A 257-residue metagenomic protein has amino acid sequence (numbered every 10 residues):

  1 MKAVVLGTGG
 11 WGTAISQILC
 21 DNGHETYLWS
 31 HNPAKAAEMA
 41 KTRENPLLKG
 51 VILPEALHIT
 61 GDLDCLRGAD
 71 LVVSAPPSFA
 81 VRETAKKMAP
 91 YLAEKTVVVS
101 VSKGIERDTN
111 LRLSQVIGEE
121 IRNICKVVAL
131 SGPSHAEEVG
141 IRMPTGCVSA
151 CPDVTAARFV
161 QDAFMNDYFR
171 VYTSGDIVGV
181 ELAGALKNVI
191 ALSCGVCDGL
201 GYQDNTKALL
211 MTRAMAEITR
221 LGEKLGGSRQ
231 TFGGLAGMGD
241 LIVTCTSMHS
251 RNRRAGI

Functional and structural regions predicted by a protein language model:
M1-I52, H58-G61, K87: NAD(P)+-binding Rossmann beta1-loop-alpha1 motif at the extreme N-terminus of oxidoreductases
L53, I59-P144, V160: Rossmann-like NAD(P)(H) cofactor-binding subdomain of soluble oxidoreductases
C65-G68, L186, M238: Alpha-helix C-terminal capping/helix-to-coil transition sites in glycosyltransferase folds
A80, Y91, E120-K126, P144-L192 (+1 more regions): Internal alpha-helical scaffold of NAD(P)-dependent oxidoreductase catalytic cores
S247-I257: Divalent-cation-assisted or electrostatically stabilized phosphate/pyrophosphate-binding catalytic cores
